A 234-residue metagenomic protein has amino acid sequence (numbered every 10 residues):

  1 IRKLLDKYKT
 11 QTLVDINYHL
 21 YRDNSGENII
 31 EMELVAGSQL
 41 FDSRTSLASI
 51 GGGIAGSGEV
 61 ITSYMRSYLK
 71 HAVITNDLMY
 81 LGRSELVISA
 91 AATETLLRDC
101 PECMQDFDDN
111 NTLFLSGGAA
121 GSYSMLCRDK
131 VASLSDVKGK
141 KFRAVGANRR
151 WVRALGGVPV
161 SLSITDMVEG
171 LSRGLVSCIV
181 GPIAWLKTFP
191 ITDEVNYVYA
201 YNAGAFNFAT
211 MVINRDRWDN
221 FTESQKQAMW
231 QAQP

Functional and structural regions predicted by a protein language model:
I1-V87, E102-P234: N-terminal secretory/targeting leader peptides
A90-C103: Signature of the catalytic double-stranded beta-helix
